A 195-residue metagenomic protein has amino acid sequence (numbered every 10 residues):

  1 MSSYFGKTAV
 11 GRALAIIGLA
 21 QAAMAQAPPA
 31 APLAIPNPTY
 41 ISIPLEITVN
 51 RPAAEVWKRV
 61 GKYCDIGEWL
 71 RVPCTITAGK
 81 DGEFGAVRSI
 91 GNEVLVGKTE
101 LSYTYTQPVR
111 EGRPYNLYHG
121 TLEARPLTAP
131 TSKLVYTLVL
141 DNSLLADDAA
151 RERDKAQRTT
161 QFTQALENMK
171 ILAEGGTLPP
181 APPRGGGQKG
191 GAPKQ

Functional and structural regions predicted by a protein language model:
M1-A13: Bacterial N-terminal signal peptides that target proteins for export
Y4, A34-I35, R110-G112: Short proline/glycine-enriched turn/loop segments at secondary-structure junctions
G11-A22: Bacterial N-terminal signal peptides
A25-K80: Hydrophobic ligand-binding cavity/cleft-lining segments
T48, C64-H119, K133, I171-P180: Glycine-rich portal/gate segments that line the openings of hydrophobic small-molecule binding cavities
A53, W57-Y63, N92, T121 (+2 more regions): Extracytoplasmic/secreted envelope proteins and their assembly/folding machinery, especially bacterial periplasmic
R110-Q164, M169-I171: Beta-strand/loop substructures that line and gate deep hydrophobic ligand-binding cavities in soluble
K170-Q195: Short, highly charged C-terminal tails/helix-capping segments
